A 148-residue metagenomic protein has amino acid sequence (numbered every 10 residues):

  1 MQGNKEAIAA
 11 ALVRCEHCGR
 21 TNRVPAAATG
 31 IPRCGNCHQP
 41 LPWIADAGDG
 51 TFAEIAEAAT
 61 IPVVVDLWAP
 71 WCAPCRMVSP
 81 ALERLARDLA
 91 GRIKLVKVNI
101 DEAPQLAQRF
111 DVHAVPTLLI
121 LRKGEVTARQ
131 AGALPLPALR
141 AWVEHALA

Functional and structural regions predicted by a protein language model:
L12, I31, A69: Residues immediately within or flanking Cys/His clusters that coordinate Zn2+ in small zinc-binding modules
C15-C18, C34-C37: Short cysteine-rich clusters marking metal-coordination/redox-active sites
N22, P40-L41, S79: Cys/His-rich microdomains that often coordinate metals
R23-P32: Short linker/helix segments within small regulatory modules
A45-V63: A short beta-strand-turn-helix
D46-A47, L67, V78-Q105: Thiol-based oxidoreductase modules, predominantly thioredoxin-like and allied folds used for disulfide exchange
T60, L67-W71, A114: Short pre-active-site segment immediately N-terminal to redox-active cysteine/selenocysteine motifs in thiol-based
A114, L119-A148: Non-catalytic, surface beta->alpha helical segment in thiol-disulfide oxidoreductase systems
